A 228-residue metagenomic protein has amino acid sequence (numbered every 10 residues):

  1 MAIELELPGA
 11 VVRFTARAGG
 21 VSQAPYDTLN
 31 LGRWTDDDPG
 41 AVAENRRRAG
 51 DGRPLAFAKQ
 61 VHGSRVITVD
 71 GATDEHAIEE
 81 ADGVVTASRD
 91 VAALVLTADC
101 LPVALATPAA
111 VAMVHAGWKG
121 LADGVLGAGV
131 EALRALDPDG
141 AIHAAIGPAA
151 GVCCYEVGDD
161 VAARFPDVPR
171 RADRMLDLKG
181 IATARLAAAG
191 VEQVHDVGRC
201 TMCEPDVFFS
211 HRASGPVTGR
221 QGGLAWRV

Functional and structural regions predicted by a protein language model:
M1-V228: Active-site microenvironment for binding and transforming phosphate-containing groups
